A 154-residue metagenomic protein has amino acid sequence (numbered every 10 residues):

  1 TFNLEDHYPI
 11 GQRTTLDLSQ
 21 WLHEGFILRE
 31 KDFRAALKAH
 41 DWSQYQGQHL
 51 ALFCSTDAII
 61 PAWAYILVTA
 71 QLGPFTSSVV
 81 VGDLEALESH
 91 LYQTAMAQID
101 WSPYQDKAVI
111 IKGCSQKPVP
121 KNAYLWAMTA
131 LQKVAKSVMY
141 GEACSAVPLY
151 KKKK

Functional and structural regions predicted by a protein language model:
T1-I60, Y65, T69, T76-S78 (+3 more regions): N-terminal, charge-rich interaction modules
L37-K38, V79, A97, G113 (+2 more regions): A domain-level signal for the structural core that forms small-molecule/cofactor-binding pockets and catalytic centers
H49-S55, V80-G82, A108-C114: Short glycine-rich or small-residue beta-strand-to-loop segments that form or flank ligand, phosphate, metal/Fe-S
A58, A86, Q116-V119, S145: Short Gly/Pro-enriched loop/turn and capping motifs at secondary-structure junctions
A64-P103, G141-A146: Long, charge-dense
L67-L72, Y124-Q132: Short, non-transmembrane amphipathic alpha-helical segments
W101-W126: Extended, charge-rich low-complexity interaction segments
